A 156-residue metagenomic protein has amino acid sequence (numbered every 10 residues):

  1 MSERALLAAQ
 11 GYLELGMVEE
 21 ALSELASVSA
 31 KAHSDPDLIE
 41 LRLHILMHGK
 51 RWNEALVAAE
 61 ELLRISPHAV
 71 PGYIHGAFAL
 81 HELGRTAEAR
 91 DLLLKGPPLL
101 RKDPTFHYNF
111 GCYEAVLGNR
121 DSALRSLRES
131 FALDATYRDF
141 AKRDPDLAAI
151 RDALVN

Functional and structural regions predicted by a protein language model:
M1-H48: Alpha-helical segment of the N-proximal tetratricopeptide repeat
L7, L41, H75, N109 (+1 more regions): "A position-specific structural signal for the A-helix of alpha-solenoid helical repeats
E14-L15, H48, E82, V116 (+1 more regions): Register position in tetratricopeptide repeats
P36-T105: Alpha-helical adaptor scaffolds
A115-D139: TPR/TPR-like (Sel1-like) alpha-helical repeat modules
A132-N156: Terminal, low-structured helical/coil segments at or just beyond the last alpha-helical repeat
